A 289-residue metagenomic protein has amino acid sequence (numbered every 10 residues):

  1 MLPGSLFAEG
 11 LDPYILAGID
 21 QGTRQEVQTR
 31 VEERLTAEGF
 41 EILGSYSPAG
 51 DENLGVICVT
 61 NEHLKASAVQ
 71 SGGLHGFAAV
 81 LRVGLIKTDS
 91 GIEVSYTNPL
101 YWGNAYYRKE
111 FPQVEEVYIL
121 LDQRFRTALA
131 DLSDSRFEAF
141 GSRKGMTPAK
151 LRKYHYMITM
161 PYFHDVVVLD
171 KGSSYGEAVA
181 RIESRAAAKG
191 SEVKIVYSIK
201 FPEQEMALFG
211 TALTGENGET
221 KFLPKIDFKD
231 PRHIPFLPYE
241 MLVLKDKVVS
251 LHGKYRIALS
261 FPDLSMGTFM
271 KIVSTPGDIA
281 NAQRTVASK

Functional and structural regions predicted by a protein language model:
P3-S5: N-terminal signal peptide c-region/cleavage motif recognized by signal peptidases
A8-A49, R108, A130-M206: Terminal, regulation- and interaction-focused segments at domain boundaries
D12-P13, E32, T36-V83, W102 (+5 more regions): Ser/Thr-rich, low-complexity intrinsically disordered terminal regions
R34, E38, R124, A128-D131 (+2 more regions): Conserved short hydrophobic interaction patches
G73, F77, T88-N98: A short beta-strand-loop micro-motif that forms or neighbors metal/cofactor- and ligand-binding patches at active-site
I92-E110, V114, Y239-S288: A short, solvent-exposed beta-edge/loop patch
S95-F140: Hydrophobic alpha-helical segments and helix pairs
